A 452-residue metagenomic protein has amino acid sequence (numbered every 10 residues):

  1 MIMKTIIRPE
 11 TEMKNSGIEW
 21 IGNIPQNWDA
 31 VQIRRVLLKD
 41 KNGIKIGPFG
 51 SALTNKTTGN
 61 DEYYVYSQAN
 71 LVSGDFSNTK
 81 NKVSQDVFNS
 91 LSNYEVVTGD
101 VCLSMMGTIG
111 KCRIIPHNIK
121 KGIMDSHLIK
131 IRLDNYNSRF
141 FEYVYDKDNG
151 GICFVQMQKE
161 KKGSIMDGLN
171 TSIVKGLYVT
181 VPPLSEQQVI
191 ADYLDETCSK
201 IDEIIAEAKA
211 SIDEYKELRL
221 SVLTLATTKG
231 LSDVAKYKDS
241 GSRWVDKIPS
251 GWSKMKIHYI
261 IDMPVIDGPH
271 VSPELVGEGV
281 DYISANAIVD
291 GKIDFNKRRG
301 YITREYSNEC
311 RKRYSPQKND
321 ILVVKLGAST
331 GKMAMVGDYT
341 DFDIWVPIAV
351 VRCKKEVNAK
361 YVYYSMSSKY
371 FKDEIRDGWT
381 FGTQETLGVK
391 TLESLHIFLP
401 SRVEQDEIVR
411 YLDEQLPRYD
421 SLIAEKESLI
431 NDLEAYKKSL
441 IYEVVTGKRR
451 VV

Functional and structural regions predicted by a protein language model:
M1-I21, N27, V181-K236, F398-V452: Amphipathic alpha-helical coiled-coil/heptad-repeat segments
E12-F49, G176, T180, L184 (+6 more regions): Non-catalytic DNA-recognition/assembly elements of restriction-modification systems
N27-G74, L91, S253-I293, N308-R311 (+1 more regions): Low-complexity, Lys/Gly-biased intrinsically disordered segments
Q32-D40, V72-N78, H117-K120, I129-L184 (+6 more regions): Basic, amphipathic alpha-helical recognition segments used for DNA target recognition
Y64-Y66, N78-V87, K238-D239, Y282-N286 (+1 more regions): Short, structured beta-strand/loop micro-motifs enriched in basic residues and often containing a Trp
S92-V96, K312-S315: Residue-level "contact hotspot" at macromolecular interaction interfaces
G99-D100, K318-N319: Loop/turn positions that initiate beta-strands
S104, V323-V324: A generic structural signal for residues embedded in beta-strands
